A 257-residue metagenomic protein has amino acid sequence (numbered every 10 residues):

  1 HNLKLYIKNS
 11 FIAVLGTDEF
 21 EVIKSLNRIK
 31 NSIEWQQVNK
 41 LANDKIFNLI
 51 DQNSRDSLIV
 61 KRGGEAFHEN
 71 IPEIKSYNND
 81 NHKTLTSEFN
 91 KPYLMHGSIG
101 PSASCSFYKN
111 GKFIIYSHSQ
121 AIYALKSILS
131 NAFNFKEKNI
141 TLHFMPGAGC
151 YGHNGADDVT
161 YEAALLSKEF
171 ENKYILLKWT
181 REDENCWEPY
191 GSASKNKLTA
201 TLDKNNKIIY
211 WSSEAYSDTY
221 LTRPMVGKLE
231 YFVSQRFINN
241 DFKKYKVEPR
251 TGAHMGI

Functional and structural regions predicted by a protein language model:
H1-I257: Structural alpha/beta core scaffold segments of enzyme domains
